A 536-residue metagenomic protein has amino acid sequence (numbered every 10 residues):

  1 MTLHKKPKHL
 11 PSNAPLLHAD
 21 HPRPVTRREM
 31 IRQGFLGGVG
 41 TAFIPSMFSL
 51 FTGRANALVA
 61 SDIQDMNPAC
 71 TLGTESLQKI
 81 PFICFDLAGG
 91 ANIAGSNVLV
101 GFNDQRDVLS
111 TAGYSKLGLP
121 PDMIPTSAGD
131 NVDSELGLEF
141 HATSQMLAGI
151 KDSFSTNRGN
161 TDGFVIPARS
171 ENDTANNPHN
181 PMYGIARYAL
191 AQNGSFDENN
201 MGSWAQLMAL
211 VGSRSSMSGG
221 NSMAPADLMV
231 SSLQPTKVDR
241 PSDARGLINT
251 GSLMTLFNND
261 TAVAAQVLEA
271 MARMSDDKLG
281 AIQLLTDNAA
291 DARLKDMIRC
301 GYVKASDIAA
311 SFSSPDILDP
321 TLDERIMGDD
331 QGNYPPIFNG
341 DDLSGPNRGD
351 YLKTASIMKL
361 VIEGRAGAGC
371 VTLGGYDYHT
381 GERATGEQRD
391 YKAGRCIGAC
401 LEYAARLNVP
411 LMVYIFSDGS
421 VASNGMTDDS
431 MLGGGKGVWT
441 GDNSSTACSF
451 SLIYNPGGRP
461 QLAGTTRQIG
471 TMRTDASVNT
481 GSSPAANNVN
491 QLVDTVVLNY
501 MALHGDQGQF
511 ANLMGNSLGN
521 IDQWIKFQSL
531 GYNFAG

Functional and structural regions predicted by a protein language model:
T2-R395, A399-Y403, V409, T446-G536: Feature for exported/extracytoplasmic and membrane-associated proteins, marking the mature portion
V100-F102, S430-G433: Glycine-rich, phosphate-binding/catalytic loops in enzymes
A404-M431: Metal-dependent active-site segment of extracytoplasmic phospho-/sulfohydrolases and closely related
V421, G433-G435, A476: Membrane-proximal bilayer-interacting regions
G425-L432, V438-S444: Extended amphipathic alpha-helical segments with heptad-repeat/coiled-coil character used for oligomerization, fusion
